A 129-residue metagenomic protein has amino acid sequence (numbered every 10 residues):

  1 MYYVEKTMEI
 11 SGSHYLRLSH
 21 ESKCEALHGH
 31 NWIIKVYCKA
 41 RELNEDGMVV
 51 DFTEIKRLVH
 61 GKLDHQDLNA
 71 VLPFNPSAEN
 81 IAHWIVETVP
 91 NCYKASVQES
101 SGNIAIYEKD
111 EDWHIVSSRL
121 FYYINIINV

Functional and structural regions predicted by a protein language model:
M1-V129: Charge-rich, low-complexity N-terminal segments
